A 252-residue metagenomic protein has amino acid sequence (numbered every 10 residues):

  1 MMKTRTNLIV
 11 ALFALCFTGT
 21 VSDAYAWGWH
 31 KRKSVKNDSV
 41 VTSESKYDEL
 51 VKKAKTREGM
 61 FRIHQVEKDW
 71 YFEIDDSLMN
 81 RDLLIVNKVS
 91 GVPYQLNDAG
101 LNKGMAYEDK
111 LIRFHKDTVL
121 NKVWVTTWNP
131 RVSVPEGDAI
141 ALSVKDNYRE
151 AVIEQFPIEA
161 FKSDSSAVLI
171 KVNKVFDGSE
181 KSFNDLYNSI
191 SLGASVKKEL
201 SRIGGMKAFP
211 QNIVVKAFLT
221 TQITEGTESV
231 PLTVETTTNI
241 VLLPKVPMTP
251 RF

Functional and structural regions predicted by a protein language model:
M1-V10: Bacterial N-terminal signal peptides that target proteins for export
T6, S22, K36-N37: Intrinsic-disorder/low-complexity regions
V10-G19: Bacterial N-terminal signal peptides
T20-A26: Sec/Tat signal peptide C-region and signal peptidase I cleavage site
W27-F252: Auxiliary tRNA-acceptor-end handling modules of aminoacyl-tRNA synthetases
